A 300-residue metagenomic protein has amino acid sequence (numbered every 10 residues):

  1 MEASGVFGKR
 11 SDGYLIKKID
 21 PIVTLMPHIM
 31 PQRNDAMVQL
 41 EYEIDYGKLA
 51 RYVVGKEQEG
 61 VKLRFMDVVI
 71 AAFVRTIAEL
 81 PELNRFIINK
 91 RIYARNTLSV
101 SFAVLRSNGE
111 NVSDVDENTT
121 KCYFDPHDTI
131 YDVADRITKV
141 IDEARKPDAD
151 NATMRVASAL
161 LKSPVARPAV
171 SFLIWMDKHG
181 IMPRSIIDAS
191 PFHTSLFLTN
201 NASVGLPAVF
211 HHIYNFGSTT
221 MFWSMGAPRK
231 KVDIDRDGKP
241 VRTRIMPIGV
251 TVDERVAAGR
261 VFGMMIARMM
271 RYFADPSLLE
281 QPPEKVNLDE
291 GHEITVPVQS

Functional and structural regions predicted by a protein language model:
M1-S300: C-terminal catalytic/motor cores of large multi-domain enzyme assemblies
